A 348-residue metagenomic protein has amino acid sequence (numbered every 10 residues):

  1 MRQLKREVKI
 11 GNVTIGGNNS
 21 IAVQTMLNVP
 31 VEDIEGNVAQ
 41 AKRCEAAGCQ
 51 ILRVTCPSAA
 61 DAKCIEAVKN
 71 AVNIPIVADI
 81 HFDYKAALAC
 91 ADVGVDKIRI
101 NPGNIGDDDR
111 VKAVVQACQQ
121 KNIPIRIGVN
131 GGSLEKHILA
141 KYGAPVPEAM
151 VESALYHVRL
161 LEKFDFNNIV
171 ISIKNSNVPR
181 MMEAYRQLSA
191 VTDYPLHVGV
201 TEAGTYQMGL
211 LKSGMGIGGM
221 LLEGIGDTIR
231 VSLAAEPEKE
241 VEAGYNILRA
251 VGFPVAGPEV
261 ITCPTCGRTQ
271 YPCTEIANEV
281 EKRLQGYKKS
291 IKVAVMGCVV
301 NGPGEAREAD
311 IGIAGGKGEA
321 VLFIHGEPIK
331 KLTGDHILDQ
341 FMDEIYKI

Functional and structural regions predicted by a protein language model:
M1-M26, Q119, K282: N-terminal amphipathic alpha-helix/helix-capping segment at the start of soluble metabolic enzymes
N18-G36, T55, I74-F82, I138-V151 (+1 more regions): Active-site mouth loops of central-metabolism enzymes
I21-L27, L52-V54, I76-I80, I98-I100 (+6 more regions): Hydrophobic faces of well-ordered beta-strands that scaffold small-molecule active sites in alpha/beta enzyme cores
E45-K69, R99-D107, I169-V178: Glycine-rich, proline-tolerant flexible connector loops at the mouths of alpha/beta enzymes
A59-I80, A113-I125, Y185-L196, V280-L284: Alpha-helix-loop-beta-strand connector modules within alpha/beta enzyme cores
A71-I74, D92-I98, Q119-N122, S189-P195 (+3 more regions): Glycine-enriched alpha-helix->loop->beta-strand junction motifs that scaffold or abut catalytic
K85-R126: Hydrophobic or amphipathic alpha-helical targeting/insertion segments
V129-S133, I138-Q285: Catalytic alpha/beta core domains of metabolic enzymes, predominantly
